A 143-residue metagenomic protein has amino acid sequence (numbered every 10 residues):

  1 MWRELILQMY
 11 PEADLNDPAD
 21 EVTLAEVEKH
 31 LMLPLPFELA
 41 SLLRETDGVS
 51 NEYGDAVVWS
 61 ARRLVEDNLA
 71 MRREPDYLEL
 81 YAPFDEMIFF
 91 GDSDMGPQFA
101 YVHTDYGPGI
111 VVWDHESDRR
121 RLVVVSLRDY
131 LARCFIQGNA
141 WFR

Functional and structural regions predicted by a protein language model:
M1-A100, W141-R143: A surface-exposed partner-binding patch
G91-M95, T104-D105, H115-S117: Short, flexible beta-strand-to-coil junctions
A100-H103, L122-V124: Short conserved micro-motifs at the rims of enzyme active sites and ligand-binding pockets
T104-G107, L127-D129: A short, sequence-level motif marking secondary-structure junctions
P108-G109, R120: Long, low-complexity acidic/proline-rich regions
S117-F142: Compact, glycine/acidic-enriched structural inserts
